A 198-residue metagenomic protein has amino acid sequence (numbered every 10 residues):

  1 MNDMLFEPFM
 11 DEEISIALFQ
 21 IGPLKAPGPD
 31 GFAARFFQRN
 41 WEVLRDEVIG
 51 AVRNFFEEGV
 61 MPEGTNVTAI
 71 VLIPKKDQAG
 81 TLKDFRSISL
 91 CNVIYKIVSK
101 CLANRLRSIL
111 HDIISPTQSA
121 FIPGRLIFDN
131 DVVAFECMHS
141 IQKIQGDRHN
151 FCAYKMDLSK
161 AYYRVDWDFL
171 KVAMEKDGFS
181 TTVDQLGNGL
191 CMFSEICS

Functional and structural regions predicted by a protein language model:
M1-K83, I97: Surface-exposed loop/turn segments and immediately adjacent short secondary-structure elements within folded domains
M4, P8, A17-Q20, R35-F36 (+12 more regions): Alpha-helical recognition domains of nuclear gene-regulatory proteins
D11, L24-P27, R45-D46, E58-G64 (+6 more regions): Short helix-interrupting loop/turn segments at helix-coil junctions
I21, P29, P74-K76, V93 (+3 more regions): Residues immediately flanking
K25-F32, F37, G64, G80-L90 (+1 more regions): Conserved catalytic palm subdomain of right-hand nucleotidyl-transferase polymerases, strongest for RNA-directed enzymes
P29, A33, N40, L44 (+6 more regions): Hydrophobic (often cysteine-bearing) scaffold residues that line and stabilize catalytic clefts of nucleotide/cofactor
L158-S198: Conserved polymerase palm-domain catalytic core
